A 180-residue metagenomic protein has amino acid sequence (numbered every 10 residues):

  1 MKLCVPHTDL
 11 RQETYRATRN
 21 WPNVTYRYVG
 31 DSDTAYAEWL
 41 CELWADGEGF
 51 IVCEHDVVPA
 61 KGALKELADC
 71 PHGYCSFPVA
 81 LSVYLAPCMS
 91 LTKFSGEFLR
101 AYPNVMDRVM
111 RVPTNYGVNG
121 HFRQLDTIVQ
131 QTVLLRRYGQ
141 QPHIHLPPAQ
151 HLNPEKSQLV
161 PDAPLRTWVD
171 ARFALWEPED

Functional and structural regions predicted by a protein language model:
M1-G49: N-terminal anchoring/stem segment of glycosyltransferases
T8-L10, V57-V58, L81-S82: Residue-level marker for beta-strand->alpha-helix junctions and adjacent short loops that shape enzyme
Y15-R19, L40-C41, L64-L67, V129-R136 (+1 more regions): Short amphipathic alpha-helical segments and helix-helix/interface helices
G30, P78-V79, L146-P148: Residues at the C-termini of beta-strands that transition into short coil/loop
G47-E48, H72, Q140: Short, high-confidence coil segments that cap the C-terminus of an alpha-helix and link into the following beta-strand
G47-V58: Short beta-strand-to-loop acidic/aromatic patch adjacent to the donor-nucleotide binding site
A60-D126: Conserved catalytic core of nucleotide-sugar-dependent glycosyltransferases
M110-D180: C-terminal catalytic/acceptor-binding lobe
